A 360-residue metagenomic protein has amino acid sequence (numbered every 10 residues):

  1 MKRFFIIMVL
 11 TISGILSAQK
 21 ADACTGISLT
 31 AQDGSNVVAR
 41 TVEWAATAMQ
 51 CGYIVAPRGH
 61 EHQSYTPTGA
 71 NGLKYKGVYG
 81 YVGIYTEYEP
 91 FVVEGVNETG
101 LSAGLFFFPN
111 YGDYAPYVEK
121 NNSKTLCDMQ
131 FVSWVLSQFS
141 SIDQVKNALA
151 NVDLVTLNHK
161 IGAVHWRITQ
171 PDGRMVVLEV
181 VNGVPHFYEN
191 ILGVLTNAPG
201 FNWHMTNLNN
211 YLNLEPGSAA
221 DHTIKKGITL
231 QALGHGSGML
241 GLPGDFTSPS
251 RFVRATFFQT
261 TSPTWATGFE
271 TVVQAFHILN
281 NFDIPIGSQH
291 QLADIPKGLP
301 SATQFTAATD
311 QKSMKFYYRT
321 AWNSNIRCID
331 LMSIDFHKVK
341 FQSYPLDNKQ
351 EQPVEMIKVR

Functional and structural regions predicted by a protein language model:
M1-F4, Q19: Positively charged n-region of N-terminal signal peptides that target proteins for export
I7-I15: Bacterial N-terminal signal peptides
D22-K120, K160: A contiguous strand-loop segment
D22-V37, A45, Q50-C51, A148 (+4 more regions): C-terminus-biased signal that marks the final domain/tail of proteins
V37-A39, S102-L105, R167-T169, V177 (+1 more regions): Structural recognition of the beta-strand scaffold that forms the well-ordered cores of secreted hydrolase catalytic
T47-A48, D113-Y114, V176-E179, H186-N190 (+2 more regions): Short helix/loop capping segments that flank catalytic or ligand/cofactor-binding pockets
I54-G72, N110-V152, K338-E351: Compact, glycine/acidic-enriched structural inserts
I142, K146-V180: Aromatic- and glycine-enriched pocket-lining scaffold segments that form the walls of small-molecule binding clefts
